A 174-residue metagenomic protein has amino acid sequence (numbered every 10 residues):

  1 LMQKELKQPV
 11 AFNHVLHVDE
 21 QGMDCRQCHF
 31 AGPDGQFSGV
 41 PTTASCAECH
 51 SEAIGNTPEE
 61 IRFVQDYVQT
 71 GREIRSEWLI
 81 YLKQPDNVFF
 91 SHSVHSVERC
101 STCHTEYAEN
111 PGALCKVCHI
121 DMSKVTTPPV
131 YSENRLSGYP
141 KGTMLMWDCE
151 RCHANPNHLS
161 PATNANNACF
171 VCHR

Functional and structural regions predicted by a protein language model:
M2-R174: Inter-heme linker and motif-flanking segments adjacent to c-type heme-binding CXXCH motifs in c-type cytochromes
